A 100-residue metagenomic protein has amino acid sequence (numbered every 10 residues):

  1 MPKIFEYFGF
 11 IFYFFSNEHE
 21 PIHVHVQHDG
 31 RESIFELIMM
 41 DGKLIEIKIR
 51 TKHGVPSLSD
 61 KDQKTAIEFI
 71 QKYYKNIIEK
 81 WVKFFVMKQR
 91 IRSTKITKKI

Functional and structural regions predicted by a protein language model:
M1-G30: Short, charged/polar N-terminal "headpieces" of proteins
F10-F12, M40, E79, Q89: Short linear sequence elements within intrinsically disordered, low-complexity coil regions
S16, I34-E36, I77-K83: Broad hydrophobic/π-residue packing in well-ordered secondary structure
E20-K61: A short, structured beta-strand/loop element
H53-I96: Well-ordered alpha/beta subsegment
K99-I100: Accessory terminal regions of nucleic-acid processing enzymes
